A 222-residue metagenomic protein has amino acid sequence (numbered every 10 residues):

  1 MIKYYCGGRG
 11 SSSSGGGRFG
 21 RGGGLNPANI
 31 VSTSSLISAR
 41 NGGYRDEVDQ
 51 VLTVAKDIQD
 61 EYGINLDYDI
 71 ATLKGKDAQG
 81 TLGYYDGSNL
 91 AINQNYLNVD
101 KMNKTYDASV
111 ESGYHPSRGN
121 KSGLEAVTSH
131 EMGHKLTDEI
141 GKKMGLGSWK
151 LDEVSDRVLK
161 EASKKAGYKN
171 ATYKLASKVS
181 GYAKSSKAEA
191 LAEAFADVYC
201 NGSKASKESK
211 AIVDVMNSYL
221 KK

Functional and structural regions predicted by a protein language model:
M1-R18: Short, low-complexity export/processing leader segments characterized by acidic and small residues
G20-V54, D60-K222: Active-site-flanking segments in enzyme catalytic domains
